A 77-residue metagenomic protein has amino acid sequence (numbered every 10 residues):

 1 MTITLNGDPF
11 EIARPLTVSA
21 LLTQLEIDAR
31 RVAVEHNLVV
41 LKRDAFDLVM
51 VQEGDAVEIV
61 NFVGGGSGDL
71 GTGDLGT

Functional and structural regions predicted by a protein language model:
T2-T4, P9-F46, M50, V60-F62: Compact, glycine-rich, soluble single-domain proteins
G54-V57: Loop/turn positions that initiate beta-strands
G64-G76: Short, Lys/Arg- and Gly-enriched loop/turn segments at beta-strand edges
